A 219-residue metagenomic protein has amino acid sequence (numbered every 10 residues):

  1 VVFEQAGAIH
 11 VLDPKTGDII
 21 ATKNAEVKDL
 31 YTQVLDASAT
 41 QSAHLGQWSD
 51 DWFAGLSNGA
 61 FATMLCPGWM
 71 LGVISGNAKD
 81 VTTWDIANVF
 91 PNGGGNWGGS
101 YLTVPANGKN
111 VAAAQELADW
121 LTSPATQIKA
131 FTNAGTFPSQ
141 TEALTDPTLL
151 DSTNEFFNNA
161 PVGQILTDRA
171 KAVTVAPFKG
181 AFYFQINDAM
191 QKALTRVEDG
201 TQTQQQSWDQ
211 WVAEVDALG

Functional and structural regions predicted by a protein language model:
V1-I19, T32, F53, F61: Extracytoplasmic/periplasmic solute-binding protein
L12, G93-W97, I186-D188: Short, flexible turn/loop "capping" segments at secondary-structure junctions
T16-G46: Glycine-centered hinge/linker elements that transmit conformational signals in sensory and ligand-binding systems
H44-S57: Short helix-initiation/N-cap motifs at beta->coil->alpha
F53, M70-N77, D216: Pocket-flanking alpha-helical
N58-P67: Alpha-to-beta junction loops
G76-S139, V175, K192, Q202: Extracytoplasmic/periplasmic substrate-recognition and gating elements
N158-E214: C-terminal capping/gating helix-and-loop segments adjacent to ligand/active sites or protein-protein/ligand interfaces
